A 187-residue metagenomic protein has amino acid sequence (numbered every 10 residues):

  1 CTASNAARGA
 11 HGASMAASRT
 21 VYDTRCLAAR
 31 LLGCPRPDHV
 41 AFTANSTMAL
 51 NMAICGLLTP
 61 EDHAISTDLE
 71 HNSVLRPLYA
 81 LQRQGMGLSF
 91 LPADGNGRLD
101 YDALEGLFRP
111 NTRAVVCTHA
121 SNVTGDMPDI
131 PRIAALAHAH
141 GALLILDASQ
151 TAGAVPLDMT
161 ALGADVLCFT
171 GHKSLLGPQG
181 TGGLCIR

Functional and structural regions predicted by a protein language model:
C1-R187: Pyridoxal 5′-phosphate
